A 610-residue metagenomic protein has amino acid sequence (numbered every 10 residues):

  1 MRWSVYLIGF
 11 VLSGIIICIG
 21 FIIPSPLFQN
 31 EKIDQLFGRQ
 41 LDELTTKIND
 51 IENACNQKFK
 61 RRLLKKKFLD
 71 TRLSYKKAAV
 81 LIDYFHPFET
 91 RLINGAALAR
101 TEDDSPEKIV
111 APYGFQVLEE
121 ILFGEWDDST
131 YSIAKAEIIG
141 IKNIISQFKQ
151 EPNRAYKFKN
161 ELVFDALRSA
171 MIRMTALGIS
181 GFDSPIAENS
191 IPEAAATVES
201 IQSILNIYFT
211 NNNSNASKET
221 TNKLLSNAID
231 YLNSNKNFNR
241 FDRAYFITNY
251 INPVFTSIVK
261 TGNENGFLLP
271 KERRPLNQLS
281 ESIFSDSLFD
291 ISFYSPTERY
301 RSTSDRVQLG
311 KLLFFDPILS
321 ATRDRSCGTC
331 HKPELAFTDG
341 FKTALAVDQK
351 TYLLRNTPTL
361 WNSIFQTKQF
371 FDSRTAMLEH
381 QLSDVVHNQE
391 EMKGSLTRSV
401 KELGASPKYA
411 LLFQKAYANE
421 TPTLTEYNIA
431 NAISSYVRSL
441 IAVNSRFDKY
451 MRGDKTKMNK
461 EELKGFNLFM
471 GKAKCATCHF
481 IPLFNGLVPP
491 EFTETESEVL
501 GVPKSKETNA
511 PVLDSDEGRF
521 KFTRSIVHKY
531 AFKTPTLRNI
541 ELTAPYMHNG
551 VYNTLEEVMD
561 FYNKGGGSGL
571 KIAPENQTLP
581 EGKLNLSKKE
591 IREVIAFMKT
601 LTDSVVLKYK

Functional and structural regions predicted by a protein language model:
M1-V5: Positively charged n-region of N-terminal signal peptides that target proteins for export
Y6, F10-L12, I16-L27, A228-R306 (+6 more regions): Post-cleavage N-terminal segment of exported redox proteins
S25-L288: Mature extracytoplasmic or organellar-lumen-exposed domains after removal of signal/transit peptides
G38-D42, K58, R62, S132-K135 (+15 more regions): Soluble non-cytosolic domains of exported or imported proteins
K66, D70, T329, N428-S435 (+2 more regions): Amphipathic alpha-helical interaction segments
N94-K157, E161-L162, L312, D316-S320 (+3 more regions): Extracytoplasmic redox metalloprotein regions
L276-D384, K449-Y552, E557-D560, S568-A573 (+1 more regions): Short glycine/threonine-rich turn/loop motifs
V551-S604: Extracellular low-complexity, Gly/Ser/Thr-rich intrinsically disordered linkers and protease-sensitive activation/hinge
